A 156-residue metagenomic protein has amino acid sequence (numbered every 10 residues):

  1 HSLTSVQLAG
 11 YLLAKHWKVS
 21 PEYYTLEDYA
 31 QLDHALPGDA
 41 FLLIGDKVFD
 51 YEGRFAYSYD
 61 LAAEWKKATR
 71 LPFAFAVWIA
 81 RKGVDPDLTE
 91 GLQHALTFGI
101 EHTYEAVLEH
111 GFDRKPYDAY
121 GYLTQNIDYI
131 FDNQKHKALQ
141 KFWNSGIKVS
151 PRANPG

Functional and structural regions predicted by a protein language model:
H1, Y11-A14, Y29, K66-A68 (+4 more regions): Short, flexible coil/linker segments at or flanking structured domains
H1-D33, P37-D39, E105, K137-Q140: Bilobed "Venus flytrap"/periplasmic-binding protein-like clamshell domains and structurally analogous long
S2-L13, F41-I44, A74-W78, L123 (+2 more regions): Long, contiguous hydrophobic alpha-helical segments, chiefly transmembrane helices and signal peptides
S2-S5, S20, S58, S145 (+1 more regions): Generic serine detector
Q7, L61-A63, D113: Short secondary-structure boundary micro-motifs
T25-E109: Pocket-lining segment of extracytoplasmic ligand-binding domains
V84-S145, V149: Secondary-structure end/capping motifs
P151-G156: Conserved C-terminal helix/tail region of periplasmic/extracytoplasmic solute-binding proteins
